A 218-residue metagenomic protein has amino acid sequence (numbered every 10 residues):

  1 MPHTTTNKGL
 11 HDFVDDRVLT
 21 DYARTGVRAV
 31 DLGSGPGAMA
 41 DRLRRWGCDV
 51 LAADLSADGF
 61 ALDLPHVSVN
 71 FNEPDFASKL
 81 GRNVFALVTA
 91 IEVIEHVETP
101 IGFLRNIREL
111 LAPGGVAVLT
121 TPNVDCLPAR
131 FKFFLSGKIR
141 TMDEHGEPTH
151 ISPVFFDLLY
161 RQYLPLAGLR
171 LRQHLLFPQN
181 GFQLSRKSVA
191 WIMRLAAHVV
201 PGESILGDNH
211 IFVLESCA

Functional and structural regions predicted by a protein language model:
M1-N83, L87-I91, I101-L104, L119-T121 (+3 more regions): Conserved N-terminal segment of class I S-adenosyl-L-methionine
R24, E98, A112: Short conserved AdoMet
E92-H96: A short His-aromatic
E98-G102, A129: Short N-terminal helix/helix-N-cap motif within the alpha/beta-hydrolase-1
G102-P113: A short glycine-rich, Lys/Arg-flanked "PGG" loop and its adjoining helix->strand segment in the class I
L119-R140: Conserved class I S-adenosyl-L-methionine
R140-L159: Acceptor-substrate binding/catalytic loop of class I
L159-L175: A SAM-dependent methyltransferase catalytic signature shared across enzymes that methylate proteins
